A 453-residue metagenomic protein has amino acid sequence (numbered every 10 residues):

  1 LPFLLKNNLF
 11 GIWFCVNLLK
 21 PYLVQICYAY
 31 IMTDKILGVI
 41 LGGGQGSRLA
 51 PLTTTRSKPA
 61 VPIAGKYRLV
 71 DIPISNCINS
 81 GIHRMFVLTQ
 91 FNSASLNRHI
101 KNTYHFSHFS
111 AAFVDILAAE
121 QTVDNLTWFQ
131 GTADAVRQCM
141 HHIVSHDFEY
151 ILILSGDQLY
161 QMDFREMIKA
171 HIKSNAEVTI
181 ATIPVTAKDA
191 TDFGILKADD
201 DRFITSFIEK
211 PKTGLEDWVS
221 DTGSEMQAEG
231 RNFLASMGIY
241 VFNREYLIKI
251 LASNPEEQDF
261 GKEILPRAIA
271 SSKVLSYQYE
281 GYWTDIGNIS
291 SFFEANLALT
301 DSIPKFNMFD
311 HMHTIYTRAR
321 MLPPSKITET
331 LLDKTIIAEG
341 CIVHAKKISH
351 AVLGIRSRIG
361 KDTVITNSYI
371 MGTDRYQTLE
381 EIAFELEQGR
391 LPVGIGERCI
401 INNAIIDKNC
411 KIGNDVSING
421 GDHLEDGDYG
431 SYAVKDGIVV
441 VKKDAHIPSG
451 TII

Functional and structural regions predicted by a protein language model:
L4, L9, C15-L18, L23: Short hydrophobic targeting helices and cationic amphipathic motifs that mediate membrane/organellar targeting
W13, Q25-T300, R390-L391, E425-D444 (+1 more regions): Unchanged
Y22-L37, E225, E245-I453: Left-handed beta-helix
